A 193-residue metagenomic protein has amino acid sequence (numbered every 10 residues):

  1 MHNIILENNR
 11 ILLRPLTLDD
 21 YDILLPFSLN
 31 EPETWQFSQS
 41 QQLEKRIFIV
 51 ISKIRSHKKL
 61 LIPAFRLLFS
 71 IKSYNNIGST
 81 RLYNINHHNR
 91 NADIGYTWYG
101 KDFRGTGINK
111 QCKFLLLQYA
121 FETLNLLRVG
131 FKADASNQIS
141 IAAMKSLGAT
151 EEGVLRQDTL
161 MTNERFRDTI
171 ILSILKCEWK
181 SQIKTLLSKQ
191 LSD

Functional and structural regions predicted by a protein language model:
M1-T106, Y119, T159, N163-D193: GNAT-family acyltransferases
G105-Y119, A142: Conserved acetyl-CoA-binding loop-helix of GNAT-fold acetyltransferases
E122-K132: Conserved GNAT acetyl-CoA-binding A-motif
G130-K132, T150-N163: Conserved catalytic-core motifs of GNAT/GCN5-like acyltransferases
F131-I141: Conserved beta-strand-loop-alpha-helix junction that forms the acyl-donor binding cleft
